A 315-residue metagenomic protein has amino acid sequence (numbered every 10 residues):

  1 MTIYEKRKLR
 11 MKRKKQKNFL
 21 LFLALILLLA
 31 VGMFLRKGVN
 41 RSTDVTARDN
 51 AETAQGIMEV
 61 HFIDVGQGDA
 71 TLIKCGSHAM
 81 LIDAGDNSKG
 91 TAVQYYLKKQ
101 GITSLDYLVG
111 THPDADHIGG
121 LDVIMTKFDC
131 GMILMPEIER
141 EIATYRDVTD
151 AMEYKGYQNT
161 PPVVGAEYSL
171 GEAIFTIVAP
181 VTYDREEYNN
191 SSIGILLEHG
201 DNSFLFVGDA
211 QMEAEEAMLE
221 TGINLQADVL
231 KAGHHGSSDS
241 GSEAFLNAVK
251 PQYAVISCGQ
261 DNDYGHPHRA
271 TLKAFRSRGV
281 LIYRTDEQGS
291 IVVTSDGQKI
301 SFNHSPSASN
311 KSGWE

Functional and structural regions predicted by a protein language model:
T2-E315: Non-globular, low-confidence helical/coil segments that flank catalytic cores
